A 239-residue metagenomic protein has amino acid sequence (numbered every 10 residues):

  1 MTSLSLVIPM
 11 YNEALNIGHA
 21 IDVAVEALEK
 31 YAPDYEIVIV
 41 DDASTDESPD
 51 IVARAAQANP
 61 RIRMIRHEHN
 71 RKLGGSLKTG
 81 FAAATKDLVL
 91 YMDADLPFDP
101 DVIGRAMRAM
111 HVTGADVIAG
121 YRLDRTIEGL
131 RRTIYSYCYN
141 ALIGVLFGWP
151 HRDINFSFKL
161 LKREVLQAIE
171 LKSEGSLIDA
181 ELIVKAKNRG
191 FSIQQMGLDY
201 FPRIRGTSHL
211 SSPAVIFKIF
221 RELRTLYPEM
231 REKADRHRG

Functional and structural regions predicted by a protein language model:
M1-E26: N-proximal low-complexity "stem/linker" segments adjacent to membrane-targeting elements
S3-S5, E36, E181: Cell-envelope/extracellular polymer assembly enzymes that use nucleotide-activated donors
E13-N16, S44, D99: Donor nucleotide-sugar binding loop of glycosyltransferases
Y35-V38, P49-A83: Conserved donor nucleotide-binding strand/loop of the catalytic core
D41-D50, L96: A conserved acidic beta->alpha catalytic loop
H67-A83, L88, P100-S176, P202-T225 (+1 more regions): Acceptor/aglycone-binding surface of glycosyltransferases and processive sugar-polymer synthases
P150, L171-E174, I183-F201: Catalytic donor-sugar/metal-binding loop of nucleotide-sugar-dependent glycosyltransferases
